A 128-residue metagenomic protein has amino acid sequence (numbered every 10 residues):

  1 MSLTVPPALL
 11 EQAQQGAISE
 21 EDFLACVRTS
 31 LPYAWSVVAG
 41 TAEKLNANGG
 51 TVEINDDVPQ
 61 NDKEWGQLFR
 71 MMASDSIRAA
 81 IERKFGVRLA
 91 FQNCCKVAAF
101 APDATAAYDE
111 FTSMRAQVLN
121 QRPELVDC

Functional and structural regions predicted by a protein language model:
M1-C128: Fe(II)/2-oxoglutarate oxygenase catalytic core
